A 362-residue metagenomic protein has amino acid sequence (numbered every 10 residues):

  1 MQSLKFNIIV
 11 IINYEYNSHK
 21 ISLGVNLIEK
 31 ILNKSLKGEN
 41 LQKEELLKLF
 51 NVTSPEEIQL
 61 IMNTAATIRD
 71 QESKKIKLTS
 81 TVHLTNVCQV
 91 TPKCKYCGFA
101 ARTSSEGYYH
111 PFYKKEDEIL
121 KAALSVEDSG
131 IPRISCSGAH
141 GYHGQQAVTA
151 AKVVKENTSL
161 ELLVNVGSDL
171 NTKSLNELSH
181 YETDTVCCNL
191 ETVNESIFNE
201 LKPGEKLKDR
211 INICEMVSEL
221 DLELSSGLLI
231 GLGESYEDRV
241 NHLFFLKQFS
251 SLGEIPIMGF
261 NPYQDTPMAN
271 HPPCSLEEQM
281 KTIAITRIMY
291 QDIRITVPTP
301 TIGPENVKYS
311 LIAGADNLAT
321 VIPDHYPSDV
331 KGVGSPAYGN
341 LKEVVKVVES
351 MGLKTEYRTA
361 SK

Functional and structural regions predicted by a protein language model:
N13-S54, F249, G253-K362: Auxiliary Fe-S-binding modules of radical SAM enzymes
E45-P111: N-terminal [4Fe-4S]-dependent radical SAM core
S80-H83, G107, S135-Q145, F198 (+2 more regions): Glycine-rich, proline-tolerant flexible connector loops at the mouths of alpha/beta enzymes
A101-C214, E223-G227, L252-P256: Core AdoMet radical
I119-A122, Q146-V154, S174, D209-C214 (+4 more regions): A general structural detector for well-ordered alpha-helical segments in enzyme core domains, enriched
K155-E156, S179, S218, L311 (+1 more regions): Anion (oxyanion) recognition and catalysis
K173-P298, D316-G332: C-terminal scaffold of the Radical SAM
